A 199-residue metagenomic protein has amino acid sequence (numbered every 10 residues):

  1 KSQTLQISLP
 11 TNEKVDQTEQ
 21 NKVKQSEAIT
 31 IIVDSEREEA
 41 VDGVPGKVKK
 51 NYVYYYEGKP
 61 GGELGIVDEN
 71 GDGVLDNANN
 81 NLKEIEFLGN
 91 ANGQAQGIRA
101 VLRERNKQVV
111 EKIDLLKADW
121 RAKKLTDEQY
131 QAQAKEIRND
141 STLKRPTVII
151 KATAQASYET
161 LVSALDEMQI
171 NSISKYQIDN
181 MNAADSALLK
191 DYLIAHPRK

Functional and structural regions predicted by a protein language model:
S2-K199: Long, low-hydrophobicity, acidic/polar, solvent-exposed interaction domains
